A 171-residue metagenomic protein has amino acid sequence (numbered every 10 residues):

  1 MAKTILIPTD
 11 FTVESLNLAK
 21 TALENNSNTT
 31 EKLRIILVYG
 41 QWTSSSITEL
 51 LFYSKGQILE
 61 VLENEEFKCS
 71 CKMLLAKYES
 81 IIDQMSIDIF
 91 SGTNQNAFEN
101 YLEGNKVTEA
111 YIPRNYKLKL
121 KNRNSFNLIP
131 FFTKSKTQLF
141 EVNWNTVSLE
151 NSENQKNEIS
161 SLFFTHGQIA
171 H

Functional and structural regions predicted by a protein language model:
M1-N17, I129-H171: Intrinsically disordered or low-complexity boundary/linker segments at protein termini and domain junctions
A2-Y53, T165-H171: Small/aliphatic-rich secondary-structure junction motif
A19-K20, R123-S125: Short amphipathic alpha-helical segments
N25-S27, Y101, F131: Hydrophobic/aromatic ligand-binding patch that stacks against planar heteroaromatic rings of cofactors or nucleotides
T29, E79-I81, T133: Short, structurally constrained coil/turn elements that cap an alpha-helix or connect an alpha-helix to the following
I35, S125-F126: Glycine-rich, flexible loop segments associated with nucleotide phosphate handling
I36-V38, S86-F90, T137-N145: General small-molecule cofactor/ligand-binding pocket signal
T43-A110, N115-K121, L128-I129, L149-H171: Charged, low-complexity cytosolic intrinsically disordered regulatory segments
